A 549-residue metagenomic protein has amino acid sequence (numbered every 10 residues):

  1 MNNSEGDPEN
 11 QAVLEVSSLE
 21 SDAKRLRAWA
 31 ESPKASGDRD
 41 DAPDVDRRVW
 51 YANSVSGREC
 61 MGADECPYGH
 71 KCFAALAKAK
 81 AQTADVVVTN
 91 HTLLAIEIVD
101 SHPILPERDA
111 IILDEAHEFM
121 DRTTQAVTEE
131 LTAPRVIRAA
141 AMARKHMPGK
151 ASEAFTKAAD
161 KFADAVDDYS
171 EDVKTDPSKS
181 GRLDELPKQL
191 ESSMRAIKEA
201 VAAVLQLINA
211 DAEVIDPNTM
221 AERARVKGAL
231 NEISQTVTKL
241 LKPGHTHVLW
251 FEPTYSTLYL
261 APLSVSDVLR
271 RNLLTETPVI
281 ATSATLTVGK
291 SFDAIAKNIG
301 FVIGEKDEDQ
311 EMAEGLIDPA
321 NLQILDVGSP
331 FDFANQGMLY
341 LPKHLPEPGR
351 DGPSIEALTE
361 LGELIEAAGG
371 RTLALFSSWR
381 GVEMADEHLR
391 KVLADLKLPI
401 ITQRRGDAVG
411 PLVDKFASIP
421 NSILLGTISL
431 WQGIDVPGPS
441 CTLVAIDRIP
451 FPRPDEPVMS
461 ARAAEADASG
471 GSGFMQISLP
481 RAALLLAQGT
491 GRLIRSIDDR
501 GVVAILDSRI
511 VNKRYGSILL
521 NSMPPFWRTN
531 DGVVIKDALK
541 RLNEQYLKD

Functional and structural regions predicted by a protein language model:
M1-D85, K174-P177, A202, Q206 (+2 more regions): A substrate-engagement module of RecA-like helicase motors
Y51-D85, A95, D100-H102, V204-K343 (+3 more regions): A contiguous, basic/glycine-rich beta-loop/short-helix subdomain that forms a polymer-engagement track
G57-V86, N90-A203, A284-F301: Signature of the SF2 helicase/ATPase Hel1-core->accessory helical subdomain module
R144-D160, E311-E387, Q476-A483, L493: Conserved catalytic alpha/beta cores of large enzymes that bind or transform nucleotide phosphates and polynucleotides
I280-A284, R371-S377, G381, A504-L506: Conserved RecA-like ASCE P-loop NTPase motor core of nucleic-acid helicases/translocases
P330, P342-G352, R404-V511: Conserved RecA-like P-loop NTPase helicase motor core
S377-R404: Conserved helicase motor "Helicase C" RecA-like lobe of SF1/SF2 P-loop NTPases
A504-D549: N-terminal targeting/trafficking signals and adjacent low-complexity tails
